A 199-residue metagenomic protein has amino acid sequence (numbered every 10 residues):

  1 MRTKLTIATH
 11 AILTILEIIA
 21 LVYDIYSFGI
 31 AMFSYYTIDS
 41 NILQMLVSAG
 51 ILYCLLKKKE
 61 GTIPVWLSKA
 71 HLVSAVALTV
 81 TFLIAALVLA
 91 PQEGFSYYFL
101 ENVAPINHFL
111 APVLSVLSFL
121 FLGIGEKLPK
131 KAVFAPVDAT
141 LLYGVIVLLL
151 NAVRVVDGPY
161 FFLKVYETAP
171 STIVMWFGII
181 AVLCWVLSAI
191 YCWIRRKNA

Functional and structural regions predicted by a protein language model:
M1-I12, N198: N-terminal membrane topogenic signal
V22-I30, A86-S96, A152-V153: Juxtamembrane "helix-exit" motif on the non-cytosolic side of transmembrane helices
I30-I38, W66-L67, G94-N107, K130-F134 (+1 more regions): Non-cytosolic membrane-interface motifs at loop->transmembrane helix junctions
K57, A189-A199: Membrane-interface capping segments at transmembrane-helix boundaries
G61-A77, P129-D138: Interfacial segments of alpha-helical transmembrane regions
N102-V113, V174-G178: Membrane-interface loop-to-helix entry segments
P112-P129: Alpha-helical transmembrane segments in multipass membrane proteins, preferentially the mid-helix core
R154-I190: Membrane-interface transmembrane-helix boundary segments in multi-pass integral membrane proteins
